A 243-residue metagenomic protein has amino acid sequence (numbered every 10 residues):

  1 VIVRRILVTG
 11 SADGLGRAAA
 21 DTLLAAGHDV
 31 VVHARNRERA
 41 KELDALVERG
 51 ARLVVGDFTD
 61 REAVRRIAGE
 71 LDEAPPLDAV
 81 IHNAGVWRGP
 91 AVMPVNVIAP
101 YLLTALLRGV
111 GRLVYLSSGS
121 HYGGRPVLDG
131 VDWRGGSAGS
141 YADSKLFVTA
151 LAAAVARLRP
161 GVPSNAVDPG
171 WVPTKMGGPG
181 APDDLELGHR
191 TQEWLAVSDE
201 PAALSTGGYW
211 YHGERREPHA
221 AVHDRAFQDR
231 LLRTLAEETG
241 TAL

Functional and structural regions predicted by a protein language model:
T9, L77-G85, N96, Y115-S118 (+1 more regions): Rossmann-fold scaffold of SDR-type NAD(P)-dependent oxidoreductases
A12-D13: Conserved glycine-rich cofactor-binding loop
A26-E42: Conserved glycine-rich Rossmann-like NAD(P)H-binding loop of the short-chain dehydrogenase/reductase
V47-E62: Rossmann-fold cofactor-recognition segment
E48-G50, E70-H82, V86-A91: A glycine-rich helix->loop->beta "capping" turn within Rossmann-like NAD(P)(H)-dependent oxidoreductase domains
D57, G85, V92-L107, V114 (+2 more regions): Short alpha-helix in the Rossmann-fold core of NAD(P)-dependent oxidoreductases
G85-P90, R112-P160, D168-A181: Catalytic loop of short-chain dehydrogenase/reductase
A166, P182-R233, E237, T241: C-terminal helical subdomain
